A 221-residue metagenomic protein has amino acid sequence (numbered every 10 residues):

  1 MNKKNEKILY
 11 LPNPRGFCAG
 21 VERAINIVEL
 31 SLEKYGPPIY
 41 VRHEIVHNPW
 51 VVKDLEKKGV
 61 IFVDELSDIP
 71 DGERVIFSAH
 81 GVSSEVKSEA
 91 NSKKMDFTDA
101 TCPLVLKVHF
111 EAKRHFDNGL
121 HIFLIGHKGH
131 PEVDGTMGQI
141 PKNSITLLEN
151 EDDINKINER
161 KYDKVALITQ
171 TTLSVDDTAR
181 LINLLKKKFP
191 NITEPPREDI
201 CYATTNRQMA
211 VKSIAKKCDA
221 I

Functional and structural regions predicted by a protein language model:
M1-I221: The feature marks the mature, well-folded catalytic cores of soluble enzymes
